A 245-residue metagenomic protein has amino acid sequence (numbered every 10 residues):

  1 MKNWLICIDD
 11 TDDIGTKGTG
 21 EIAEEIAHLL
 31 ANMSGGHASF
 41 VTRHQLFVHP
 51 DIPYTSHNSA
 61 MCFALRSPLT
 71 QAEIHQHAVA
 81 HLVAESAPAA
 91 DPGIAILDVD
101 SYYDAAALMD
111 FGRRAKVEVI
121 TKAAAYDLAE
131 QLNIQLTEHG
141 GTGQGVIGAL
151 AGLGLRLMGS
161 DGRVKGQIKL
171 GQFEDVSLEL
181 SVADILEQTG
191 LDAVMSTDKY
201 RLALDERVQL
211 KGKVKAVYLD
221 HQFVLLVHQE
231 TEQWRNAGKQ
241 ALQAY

Functional and structural regions predicted by a protein language model:
K2-Y245: Conserved mixed alpha/beta catalytic, RNA-binding, or beta-rich assembly cores of soluble enzyme, regulatory
